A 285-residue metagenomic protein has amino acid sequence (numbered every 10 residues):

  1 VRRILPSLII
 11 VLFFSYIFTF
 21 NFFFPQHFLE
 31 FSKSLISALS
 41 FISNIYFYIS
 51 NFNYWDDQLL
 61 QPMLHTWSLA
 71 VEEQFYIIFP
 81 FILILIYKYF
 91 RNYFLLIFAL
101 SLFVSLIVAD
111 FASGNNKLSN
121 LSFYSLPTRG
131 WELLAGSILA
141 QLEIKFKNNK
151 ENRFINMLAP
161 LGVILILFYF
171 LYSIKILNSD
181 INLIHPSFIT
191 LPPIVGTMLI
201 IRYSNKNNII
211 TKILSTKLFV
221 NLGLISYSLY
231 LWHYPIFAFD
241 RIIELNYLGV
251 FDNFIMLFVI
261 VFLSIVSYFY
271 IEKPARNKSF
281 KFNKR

Functional and structural regions predicted by a protein language model:
V1-N283: Membrane-interface helix/loop caps of multi-pass membrane proteins
